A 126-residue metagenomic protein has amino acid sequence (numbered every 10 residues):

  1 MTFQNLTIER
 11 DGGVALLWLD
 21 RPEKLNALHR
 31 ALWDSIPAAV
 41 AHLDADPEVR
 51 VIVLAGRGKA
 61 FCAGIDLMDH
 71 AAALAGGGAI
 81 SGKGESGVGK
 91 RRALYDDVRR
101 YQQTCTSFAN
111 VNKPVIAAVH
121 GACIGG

Functional and structural regions predicted by a protein language model:
M1-R57: Conserved CoA-thioester-binding segment of acyl-CoA-metabolizing enzymes
A15, A39, A63, A117-A118: Small-residue (primarily alanine) positions within well-ordered alpha-helices, especially packing/interaction faces
D20, N26, G56, G64 (+2 more regions): Conserved phosphate-binding and hydrolysis motifs of nucleotide-dependent enzymes
A31, S35, R100, S107: Charged catalytic carboxylate motif
G56-T106: Glycine- (often His-adjacent) and acidic-residue-rich active-site loop that binds/positions the CoA thioester
Q102-G126: Glycine-rich beta-to-alpha active-site loop
